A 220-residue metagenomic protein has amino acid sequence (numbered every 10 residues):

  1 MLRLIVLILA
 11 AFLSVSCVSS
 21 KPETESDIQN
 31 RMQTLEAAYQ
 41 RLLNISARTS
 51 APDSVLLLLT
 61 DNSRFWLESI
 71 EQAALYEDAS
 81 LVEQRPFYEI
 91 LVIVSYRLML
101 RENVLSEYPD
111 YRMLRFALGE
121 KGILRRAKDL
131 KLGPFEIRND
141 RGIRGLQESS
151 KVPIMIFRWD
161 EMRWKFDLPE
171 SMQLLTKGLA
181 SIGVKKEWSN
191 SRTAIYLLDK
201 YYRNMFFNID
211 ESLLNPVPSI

Functional and structural regions predicted by a protein language model:
I5-S14: Bacterial N-terminal signal peptides
L7, Q29, L56, I154-I156: Alpha-helical interaction segments
C17-L57, D61-E68, L75, E187 (+2 more regions): Short, low-complexity N-terminal intrinsically disordered segments enriched in polar/charged residues
Q33-L35, E83-Y88, E107-D110, D167 (+1 more regions): Secondary-structure junction/capping motif
A38-R41, L58, A117, L197 (+1 more regions): Charge-rich, solvent-exposed alpha-helical interaction surfaces
P52-L132: Short solvent-exposed beta->alpha transition segments
K121-G122, A127-I220: Low-complexity, intrinsically disordered terminal/linker segments enriched in charged and Gly/Pro repeats
